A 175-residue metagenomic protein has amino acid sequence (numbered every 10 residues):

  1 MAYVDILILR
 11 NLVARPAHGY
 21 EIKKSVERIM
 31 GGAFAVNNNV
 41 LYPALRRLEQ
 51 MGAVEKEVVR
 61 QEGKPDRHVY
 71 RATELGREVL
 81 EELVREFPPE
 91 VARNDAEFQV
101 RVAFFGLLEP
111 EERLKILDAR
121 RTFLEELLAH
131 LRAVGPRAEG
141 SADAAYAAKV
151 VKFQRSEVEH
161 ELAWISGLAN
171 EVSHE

Functional and structural regions predicted by a protein language model:
M1-R93: Basic helix-turn-helix/winged-helix DNA-binding cores and closely related short helical interaction motifs
V13, A17, G31, L107-L108 (+3 more regions): Residues in soluble alpha-helical coiled-coils and helical-bundle/repeat scaffolds
V40, H68, A144-R155: Alpha-helical scaffold segments that form or flank carboxylate-/histidine-based iron centers
E81-A129: Amphipathic alpha-helical dimerization/coiled-coil segments that flank or bridge DNA-binding/regulatory modules
L114, R121, L128, G135 (+4 more regions): Heptad-repeat amphipathic alpha-helical coiled-coil interaction surface used for oligomerization/assembly
R132-V150: Acidic interhelical loop/turn segments
N170-E175: Generic C-terminal helix-cap and adjacent flexible tail
